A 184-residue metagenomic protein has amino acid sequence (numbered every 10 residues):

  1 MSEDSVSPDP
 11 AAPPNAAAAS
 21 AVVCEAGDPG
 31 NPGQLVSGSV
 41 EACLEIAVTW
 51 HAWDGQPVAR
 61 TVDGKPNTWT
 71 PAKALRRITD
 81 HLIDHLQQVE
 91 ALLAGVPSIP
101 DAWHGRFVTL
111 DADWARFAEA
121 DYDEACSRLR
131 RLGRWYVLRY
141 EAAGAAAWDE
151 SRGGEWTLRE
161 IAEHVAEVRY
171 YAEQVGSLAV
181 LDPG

Functional and structural regions predicted by a protein language model:
M1-G184: Aromatic-glycine hotspot motif
